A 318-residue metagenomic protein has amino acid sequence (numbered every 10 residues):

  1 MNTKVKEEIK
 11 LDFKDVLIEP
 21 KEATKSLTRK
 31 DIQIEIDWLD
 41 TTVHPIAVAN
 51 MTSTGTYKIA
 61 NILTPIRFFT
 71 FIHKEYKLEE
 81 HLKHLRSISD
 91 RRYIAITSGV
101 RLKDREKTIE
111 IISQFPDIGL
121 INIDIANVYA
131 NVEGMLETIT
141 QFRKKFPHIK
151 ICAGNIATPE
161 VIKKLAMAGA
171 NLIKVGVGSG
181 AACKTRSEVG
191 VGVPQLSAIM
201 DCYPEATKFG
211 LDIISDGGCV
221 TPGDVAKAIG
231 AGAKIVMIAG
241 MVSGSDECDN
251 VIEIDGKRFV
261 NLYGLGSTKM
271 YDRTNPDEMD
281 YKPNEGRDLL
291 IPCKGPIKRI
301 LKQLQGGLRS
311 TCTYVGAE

Functional and structural regions predicted by a protein language model:
M1-D212, V242-S245: Active-site entrance/lid segments in N-terminal catalytic domains of soluble metabolic enzymes
M1-T24, G190-S215, C219-E318: Alpha/beta catalytic cores of nucleotide-metabolism and tRNA/nucleoside-modifying enzymes
